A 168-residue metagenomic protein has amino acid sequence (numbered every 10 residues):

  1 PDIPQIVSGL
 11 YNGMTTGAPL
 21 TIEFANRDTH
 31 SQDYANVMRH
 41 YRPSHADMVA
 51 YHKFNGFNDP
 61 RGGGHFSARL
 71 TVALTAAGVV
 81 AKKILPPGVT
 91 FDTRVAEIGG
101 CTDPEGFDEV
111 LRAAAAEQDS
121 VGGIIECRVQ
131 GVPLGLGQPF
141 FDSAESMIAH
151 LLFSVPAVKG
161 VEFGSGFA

Functional and structural regions predicted by a protein language model:
P1-A168: Generic N-terminal targeting/processing segments that precede catalytic cores or assembly contacts
